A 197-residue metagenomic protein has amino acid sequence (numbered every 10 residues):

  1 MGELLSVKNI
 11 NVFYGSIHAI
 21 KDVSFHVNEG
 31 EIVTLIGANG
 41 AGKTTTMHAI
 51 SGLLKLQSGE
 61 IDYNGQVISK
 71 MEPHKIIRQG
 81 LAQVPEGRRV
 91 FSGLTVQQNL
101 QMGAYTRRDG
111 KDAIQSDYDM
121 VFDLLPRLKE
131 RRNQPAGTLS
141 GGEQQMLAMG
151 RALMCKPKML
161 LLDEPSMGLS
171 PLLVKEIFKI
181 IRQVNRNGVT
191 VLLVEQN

Functional and structural regions predicted by a protein language model:
G2-N197: Glycine-rich phosphate-binding loops of nucleotide-dependent enzymes
